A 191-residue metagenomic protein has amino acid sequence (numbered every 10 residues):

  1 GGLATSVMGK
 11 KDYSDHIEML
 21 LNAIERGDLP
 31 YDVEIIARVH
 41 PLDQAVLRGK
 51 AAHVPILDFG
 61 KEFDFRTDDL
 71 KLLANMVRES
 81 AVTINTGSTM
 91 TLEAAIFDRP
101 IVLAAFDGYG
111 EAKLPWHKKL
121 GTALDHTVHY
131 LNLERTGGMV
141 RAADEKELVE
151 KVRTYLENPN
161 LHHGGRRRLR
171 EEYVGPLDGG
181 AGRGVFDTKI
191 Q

Functional and structural regions predicted by a protein language model:
G1-K61: Conserved catalytic-core segment of nucleotide-activated headgroup transferases in glycan assembly
L3-D15, D64-D68, E111-G121: Short, flexible/disordered intra-domain loops and linkers
L21-I24, D69-L72, T89, H126-V128: A generic local structural motif
I36, L42-L92, I96-F97: Donor nucleotide-activated moiety binding/catalytic core segment of transferases that use nucleotide-activated donors
T89-Y173: Catalytic binding pocket for nucleotide-activated donors in carbohydrate/polymer assembly enzymes
D178-Q191: C-terminal alpha-helical cap of glycosyltransferases
